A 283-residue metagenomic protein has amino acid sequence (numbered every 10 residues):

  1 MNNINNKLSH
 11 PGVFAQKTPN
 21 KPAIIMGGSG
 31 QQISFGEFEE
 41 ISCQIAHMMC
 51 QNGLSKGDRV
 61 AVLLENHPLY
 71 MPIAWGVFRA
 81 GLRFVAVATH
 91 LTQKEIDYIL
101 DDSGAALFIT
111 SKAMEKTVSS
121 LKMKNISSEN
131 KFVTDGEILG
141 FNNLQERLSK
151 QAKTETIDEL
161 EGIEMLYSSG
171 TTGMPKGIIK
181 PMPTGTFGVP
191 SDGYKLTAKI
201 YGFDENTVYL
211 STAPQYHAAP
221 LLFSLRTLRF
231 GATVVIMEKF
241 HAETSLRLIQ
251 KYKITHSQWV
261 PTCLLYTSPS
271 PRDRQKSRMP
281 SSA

Functional and structural regions predicted by a protein language model:
P19-P22, S149-S169, G173-M174, F187 (+1 more regions): Conserved pre-ATP/AMP-binding loop-to-beta segment of ANL
A23-H67, M71-W75, T92-D97: Conserved AMP-binding/adenylate-forming core of the ANL superfamily
Q32-G36, I163-S191, R278-M279: Conserved AMP-binding A3 loop
E39-Q44, I178-D204, L265, A283: Conserved structural elements of the adenylate-forming
Q51-N52, W75, R79-R147, I157-D158: Structural core segment of the AMP-binding/adenylate-forming
E65, T110-S120, E137, A213 (+2 more regions): Adenylate-forming
S168, Y266-D273: Conserved small/polar residues in nucleotide/adenosyl-binding loops
T186-V208, T212, Y216-H256: Conserved AMP-binding/adenylation subdomain of ANL enzymes
